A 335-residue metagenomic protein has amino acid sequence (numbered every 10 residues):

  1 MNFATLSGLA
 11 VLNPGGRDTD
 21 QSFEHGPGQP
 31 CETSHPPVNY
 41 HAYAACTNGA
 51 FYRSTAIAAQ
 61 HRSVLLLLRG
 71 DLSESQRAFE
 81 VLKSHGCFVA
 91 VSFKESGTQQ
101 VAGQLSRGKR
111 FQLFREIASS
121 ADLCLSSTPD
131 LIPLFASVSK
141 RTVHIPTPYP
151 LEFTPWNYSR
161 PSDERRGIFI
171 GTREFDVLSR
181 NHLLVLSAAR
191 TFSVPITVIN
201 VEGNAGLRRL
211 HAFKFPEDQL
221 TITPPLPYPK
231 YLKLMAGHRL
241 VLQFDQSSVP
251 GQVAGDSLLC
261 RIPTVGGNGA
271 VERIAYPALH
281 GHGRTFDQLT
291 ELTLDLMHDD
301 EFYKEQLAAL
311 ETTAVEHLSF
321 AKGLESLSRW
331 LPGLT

Functional and structural regions predicted by a protein language model:
M1-H85, H282-G283, A321: N-terminal pre-catalytic "stem/leader" segment of glycosyltransferase-like enzymes
F23-Q29, L151-F153, Y158-A212, I222: Conserved catalytic-core segment of nucleotide-activated headgroup transferases in glycan assembly
Q104-L123: Membrane-proximal helix-turn-helix segments that form the acceptor-binding/catalytic region of lipid-linked
D122-N157: Donor nucleotide-sugar binding/catalytic pocket of nucleotide-sugar-dependent glycosyltransferases
A236-V249: Acidic donor-binding loop of glycosyltransferase active sites
R261-G267: Short hydrophobic beta-strand element within catalytic cores of glycosyltransferases and related nucleotide-activated
R273-L294: Change "using UDP/GDP/dTDP sugars" to "using nucleotide sugars
M297-L334: A charged, aromatic-enriched C-terminal amphipathic alpha-helix characteristic of glycosyltransferases across folds
